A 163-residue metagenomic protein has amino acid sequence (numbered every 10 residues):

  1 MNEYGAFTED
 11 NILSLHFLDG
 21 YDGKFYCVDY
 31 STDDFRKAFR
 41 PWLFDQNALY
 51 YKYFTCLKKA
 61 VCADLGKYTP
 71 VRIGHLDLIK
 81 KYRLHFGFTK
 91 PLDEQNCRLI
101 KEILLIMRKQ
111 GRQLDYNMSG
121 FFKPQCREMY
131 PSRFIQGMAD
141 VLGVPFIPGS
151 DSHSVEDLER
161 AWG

Functional and structural regions predicted by a protein language model:
M1-M107: Extended substrate/RNA-proximal surfaces in nucleic-acid metabolism proteins
L76, F86-G163: Charged catalytic cores and adjacent phosphate/nucleic-acid-binding surfaces used for phosphate/nucleic-acid chemistry
